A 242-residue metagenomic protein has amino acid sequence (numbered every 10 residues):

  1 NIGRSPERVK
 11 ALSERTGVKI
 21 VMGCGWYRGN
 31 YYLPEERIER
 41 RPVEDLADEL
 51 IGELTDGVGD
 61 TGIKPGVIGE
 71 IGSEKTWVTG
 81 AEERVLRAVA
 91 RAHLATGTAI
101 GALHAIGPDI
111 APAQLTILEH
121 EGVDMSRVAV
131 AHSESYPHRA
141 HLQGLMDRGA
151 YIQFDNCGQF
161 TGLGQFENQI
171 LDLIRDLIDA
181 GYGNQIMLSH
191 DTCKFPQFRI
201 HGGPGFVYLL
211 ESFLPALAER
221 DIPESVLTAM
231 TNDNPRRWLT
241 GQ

Functional and structural regions predicted by a protein language model:
N1-I2, E7-R41, H120, H132-E134 (+4 more regions): Metallocofactor- and cofactor-centric catalytic cores in central/energy metabolism, strongly enriched
P6, I110-T116, H138-L145, G162-I174 (+2 more regions): Histidine/acidic-residue-rich catalytic or RNA/ligand-binding cores of hydrolases and nuclease-related proteins
A11-E14, K19-A99, Y151, N156-T161: Active-site gating/metal-coordination segments in enzymes
E35, T79-E83, G107-E121, H138-D147: Distinct, well-ordered alpha-helical segments
T96-A99, E119-S126, M146-Q153, N184: Glycine-enriched alpha-helix->loop->beta-strand junction motifs that scaffold or abut catalytic
A99-I106, R127-S135: Catalytic beta/alpha-barrel core
G101-L103, D155, Y182-G203: Short acidic/histidine-rich active-site segments
V207-Q242: Mid-to-C-terminal alpha-helical segments outside catalytic/metal-binding sites
